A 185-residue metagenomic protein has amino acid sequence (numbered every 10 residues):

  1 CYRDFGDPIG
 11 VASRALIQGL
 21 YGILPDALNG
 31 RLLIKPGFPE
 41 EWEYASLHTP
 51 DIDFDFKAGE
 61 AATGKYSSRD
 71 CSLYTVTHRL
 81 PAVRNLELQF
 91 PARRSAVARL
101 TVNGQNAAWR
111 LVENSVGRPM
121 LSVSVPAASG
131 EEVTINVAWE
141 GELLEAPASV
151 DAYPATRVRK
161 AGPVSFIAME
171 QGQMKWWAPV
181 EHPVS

Functional and structural regions predicted by a protein language model:
C1-I167: Non-catalytic C-terminal accessory modules of carbohydrate-active enzymes
T156-S185: Conserved, compact domain cores that house catalytic/ligand-binding motifs in diverse enzymes and effector modules
